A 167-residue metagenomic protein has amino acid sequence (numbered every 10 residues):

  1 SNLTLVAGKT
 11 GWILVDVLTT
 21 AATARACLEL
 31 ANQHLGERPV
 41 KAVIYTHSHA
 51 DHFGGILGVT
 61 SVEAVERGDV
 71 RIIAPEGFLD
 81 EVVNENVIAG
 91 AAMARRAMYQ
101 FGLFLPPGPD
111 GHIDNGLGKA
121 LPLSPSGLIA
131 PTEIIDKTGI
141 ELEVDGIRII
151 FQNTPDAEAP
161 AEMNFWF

Functional and structural regions predicted by a protein language model:
S1-E37, E162-F167: Conserved beta-strand hairpin/beta-sheet module of binuclear metal-dependent hydrolase folds, prominently
I13-D16, A42-I44, F151: Short catalytic-loop micro-motif centered on adjacent basic/acidic residues
T19-A22, S48-D51, F78-D80, D156-A159: Solvent-exposed loop/turn segments at secondary-structure junctions within structured extracellular/periplasmic domains
A24-R25, G55-I56, V82-V87: Short, solvent-exposed loop/turn and secondary-structure capping segments
V40-F53: Metallo-beta-lactamase
K41-I44, R71-G77: Short internal beta-strands
H52-V65: Metal-dependent catalytic neighborhoods of phosphoester/phosphodiester hydrolases
I73, D80-P155, P160-A161: Metallo-beta-lactamase
